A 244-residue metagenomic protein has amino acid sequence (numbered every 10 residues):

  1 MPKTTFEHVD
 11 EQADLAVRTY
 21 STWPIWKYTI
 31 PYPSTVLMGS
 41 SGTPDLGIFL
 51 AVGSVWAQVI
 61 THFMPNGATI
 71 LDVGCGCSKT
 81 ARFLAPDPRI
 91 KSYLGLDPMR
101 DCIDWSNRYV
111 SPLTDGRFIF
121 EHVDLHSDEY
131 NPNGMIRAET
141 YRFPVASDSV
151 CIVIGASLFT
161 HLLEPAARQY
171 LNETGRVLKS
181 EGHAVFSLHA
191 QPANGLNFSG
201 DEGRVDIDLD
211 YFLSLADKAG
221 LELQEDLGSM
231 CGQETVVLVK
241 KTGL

Functional and structural regions predicted by a protein language model:
M1-G67, C77-R142, E164-Q169, H183-L244: Class I (Rossmann-like) S-adenosyl-L-methionine-dependent methyltransferase catalytic domain, capturing the SAM-binding
A68, C151: Conserved acidic residues
G74: Conserved S-adenosyl-L-methionine
I154: A conserved beta-strand element that flanks and buttresses the S-adenosyl-L-methionine
S157-L158: Short catalytic micro-motifs in class I SAM-dependent methyltransferases
R168-S180: A short glycine-rich, Lys/Arg-flanked "PGG" loop and its adjoining helix->strand segment in the class I
